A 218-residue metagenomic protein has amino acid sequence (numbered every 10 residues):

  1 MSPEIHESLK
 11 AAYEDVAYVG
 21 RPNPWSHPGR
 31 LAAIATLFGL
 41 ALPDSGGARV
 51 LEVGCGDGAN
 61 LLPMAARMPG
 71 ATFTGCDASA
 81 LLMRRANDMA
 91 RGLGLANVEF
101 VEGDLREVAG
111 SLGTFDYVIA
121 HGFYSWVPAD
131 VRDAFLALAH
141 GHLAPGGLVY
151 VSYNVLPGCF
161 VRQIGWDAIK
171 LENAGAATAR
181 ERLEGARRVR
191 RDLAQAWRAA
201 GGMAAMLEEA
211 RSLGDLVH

Functional and structural regions predicted by a protein language model:
D15, N23-G47: Conserved alpha-helix/loop element of class I SAM-dependent methyltransferases that forms part of the SAM/SAH-binding
G46-G56: Conserved class I S-adenosyl-L-methionine
D57-G70: Conserved SAM-binding loop of SAM-dependent methyltransferases across substrates and taxa, primarily the Class I
S79-A80: Conserved SAM/SAH-binding beta-strand->alpha-helix loop
G94-L105: Conserved SAM-binding strand-loop segment of SAM-dependent methyltransferases
A109-V118: A short acidic, Gly/Pro-enriched loop at the edge of an enzyme's catalytic core that lines a small-molecule cofactor
D133-P145: A short glycine-rich, Lys/Arg-flanked "PGG" loop and its adjoining helix->strand segment in the class I
L148-A177, A186-A199: Conserved class I S-adenosyl-L-methionine
